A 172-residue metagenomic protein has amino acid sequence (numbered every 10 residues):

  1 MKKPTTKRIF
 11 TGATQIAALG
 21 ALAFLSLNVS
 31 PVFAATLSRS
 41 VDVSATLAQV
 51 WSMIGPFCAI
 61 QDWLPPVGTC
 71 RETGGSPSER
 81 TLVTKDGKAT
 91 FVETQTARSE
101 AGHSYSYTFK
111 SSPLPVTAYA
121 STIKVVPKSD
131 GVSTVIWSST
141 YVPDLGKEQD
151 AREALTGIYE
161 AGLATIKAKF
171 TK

Functional and structural regions predicted by a protein language model:
K2-L19: Bacterial N-terminal signal peptides that target proteins for export
I16-P31: C-terminal segment of classical bacterial N-terminal signal peptides
L27-G74: Hydrophobic ligand-binding cavity/cleft-lining segments
A34, P77-E79, G102-S104, D130-T134: A generic structural signal for beta-strand entry/edge sites
V41-A48, I54, P115, Q149-E160: Soluble non-cytosolic domains of exported or imported proteins
V50-M53, I60, R80, Q95 (+3 more regions): Hydrophobic pocket/interface hotspot
E72, D86-D130, T140-V142: Hydrophobic-ligand binding "helix-grip"
T134, T140-K172: A conserved amphipathic terminal alpha-helix motif
